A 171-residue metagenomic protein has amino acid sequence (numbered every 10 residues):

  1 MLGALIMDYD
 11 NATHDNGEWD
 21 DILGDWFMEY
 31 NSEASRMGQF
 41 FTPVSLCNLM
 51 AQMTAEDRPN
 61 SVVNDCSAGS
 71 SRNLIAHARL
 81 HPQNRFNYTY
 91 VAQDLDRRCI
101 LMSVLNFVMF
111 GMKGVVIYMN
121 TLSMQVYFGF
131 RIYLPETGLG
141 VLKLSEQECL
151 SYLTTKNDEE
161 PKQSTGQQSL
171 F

Functional and structural regions predicted by a protein language model:
M1-F171: Class I S-adenosyl-L-methionine-dependent methyltransferase catalytic core
